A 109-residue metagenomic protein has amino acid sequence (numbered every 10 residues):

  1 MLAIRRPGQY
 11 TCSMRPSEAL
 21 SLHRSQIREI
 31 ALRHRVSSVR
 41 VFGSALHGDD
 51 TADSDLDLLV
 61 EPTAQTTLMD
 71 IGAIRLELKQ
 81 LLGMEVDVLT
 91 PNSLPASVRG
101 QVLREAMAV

Functional and structural regions predicted by a protein language model:
M1-S38, L46-A52, T63-V109: Catalytic core of pol beta-like nucleotidyltransferases
V41: Conserved histidines in hydrophobic membrane contexts and catalytic metal-binding motifs
S54-L56: Change "...and in nucleic-acid phosphodiester-cleaving endonucleases..." to "...and in nucleic-acid processing enzymes
L59-E61: Short hydrophobic/aromatic beta-strand micro-patches that form the beta-sheet surface supporting nucleotide- or nucleic
